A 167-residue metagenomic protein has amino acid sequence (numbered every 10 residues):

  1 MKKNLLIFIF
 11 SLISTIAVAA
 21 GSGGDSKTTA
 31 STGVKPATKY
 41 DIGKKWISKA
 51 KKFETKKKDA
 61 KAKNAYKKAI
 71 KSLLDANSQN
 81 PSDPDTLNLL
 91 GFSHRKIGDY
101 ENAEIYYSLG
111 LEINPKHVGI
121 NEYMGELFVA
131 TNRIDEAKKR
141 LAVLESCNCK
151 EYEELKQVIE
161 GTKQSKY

Functional and structural regions predicted by a protein language model:
S22-A37, K138-Y167: Terminal, low-structured helical/coil segments at or just beyond the last alpha-helical repeat
K96, A130-T131, G161-S165: Register position in tetratricopeptide repeats
E112, E122-E151: TPR/TPR-like (Sel1-like) alpha-helical repeat modules
